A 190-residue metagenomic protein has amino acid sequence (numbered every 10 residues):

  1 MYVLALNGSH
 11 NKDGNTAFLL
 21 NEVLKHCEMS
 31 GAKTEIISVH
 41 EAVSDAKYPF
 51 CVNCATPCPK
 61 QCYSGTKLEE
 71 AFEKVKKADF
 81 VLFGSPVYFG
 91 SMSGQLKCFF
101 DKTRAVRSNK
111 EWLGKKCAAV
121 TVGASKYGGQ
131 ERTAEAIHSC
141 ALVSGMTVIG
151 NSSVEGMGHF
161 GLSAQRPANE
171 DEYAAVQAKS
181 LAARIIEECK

Functional and structural regions predicted by a protein language model:
M1-V106, V154-K190: N-terminal beta1-alpha1-beta2 submodule of the flavodoxin-like/Rossmannoid cofactor-binding fold
G94, S108-G158: Short, glycine-/small-residue-rich phosphate/pyrophosphate-handling segment
